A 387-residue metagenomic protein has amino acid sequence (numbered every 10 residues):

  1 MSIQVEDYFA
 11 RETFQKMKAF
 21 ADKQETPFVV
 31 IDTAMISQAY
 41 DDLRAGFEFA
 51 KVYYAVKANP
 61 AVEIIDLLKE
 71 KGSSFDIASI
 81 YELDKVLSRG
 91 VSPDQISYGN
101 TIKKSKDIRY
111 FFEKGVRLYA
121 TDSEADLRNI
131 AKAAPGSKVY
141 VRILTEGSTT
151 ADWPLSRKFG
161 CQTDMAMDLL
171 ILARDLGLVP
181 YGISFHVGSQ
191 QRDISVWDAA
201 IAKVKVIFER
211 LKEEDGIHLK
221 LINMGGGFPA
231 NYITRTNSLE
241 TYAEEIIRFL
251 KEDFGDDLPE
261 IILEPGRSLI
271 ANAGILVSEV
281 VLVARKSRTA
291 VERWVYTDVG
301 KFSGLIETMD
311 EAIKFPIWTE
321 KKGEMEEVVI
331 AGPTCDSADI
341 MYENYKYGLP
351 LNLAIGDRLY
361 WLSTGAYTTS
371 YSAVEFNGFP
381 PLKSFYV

Functional and structural regions predicted by a protein language model:
M1-Y119, E124-S137, D175, V179 (+5 more regions): A charged N-terminal "starter" segment
E12, I31-A34, Q38, N59 (+11 more regions): Conserved active-site and cofactor/substrate-binding residues in soluble primary-metabolism enzymes
A34, K57-A61, A78-E82, T101-K103 (+8 more regions): Active-site beta-loop-alpha junctions enriched in small/polar residues
I65, S88, I108-Y110, I130-A133 (+6 more regions): Short acidic, glycine/serine/threonine-rich loops at helix termini
S74, S97, A120, Y140-R142 (+8 more regions): Structured core elements
P93-I96, G136-V139, R157-F159, A199-A200: Short, hinge-like loop/turn segments at secondary-structure boundaries
G147-A284, M341, N377-F379: Active-site loop/helix belt of alpha/beta enzymes
E245, D257-V387: Charged (often Lys/Glu-rich) extended helix/loop segments that serve as interaction or gating elements
